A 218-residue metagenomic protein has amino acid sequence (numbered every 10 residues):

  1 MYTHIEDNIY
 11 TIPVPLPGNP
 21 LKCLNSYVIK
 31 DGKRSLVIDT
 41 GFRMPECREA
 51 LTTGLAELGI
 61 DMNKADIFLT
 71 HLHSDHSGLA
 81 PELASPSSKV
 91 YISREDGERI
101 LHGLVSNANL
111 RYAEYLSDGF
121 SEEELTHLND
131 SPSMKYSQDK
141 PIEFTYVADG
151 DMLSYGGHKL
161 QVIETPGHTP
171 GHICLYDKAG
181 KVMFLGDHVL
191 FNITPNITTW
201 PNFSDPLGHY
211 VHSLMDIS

Functional and structural regions predicted by a protein language model:
Y2-L58, C174-G186: Conserved beta-strand hairpin/beta-sheet module of binuclear metal-dependent hydrolase folds, prominently
D7-V14, S131-Y136, G156-H158: Short Pro/Gly-enriched beta-strand edge/turn motifs at strand-loop
P15-L16, T40-F42, L72, E95-D96 (+2 more regions): Active-site metal-binding loops of divalent metal-dependent hydrolases
N19-L21, T145-V147, P166-T169: A short catalytic or substrate-binding loop motif that flags glycine-/basic-rich loops and adjacent residues that bind
C23, R99-L104, I193-T194: Short, charged, surface-exposed secondary-structure boundary motifs
S35, F42-M44, S133-Q138, K159-S218: Metallo-beta-lactamase
R43-E46, T53-S154: Active-site HxH/HxHxD metal-binding segment of metal-dependent hydrolases
A50, G103-L104, Y176, N196: Residue-level signal for well-ordered alpha-helical positions
